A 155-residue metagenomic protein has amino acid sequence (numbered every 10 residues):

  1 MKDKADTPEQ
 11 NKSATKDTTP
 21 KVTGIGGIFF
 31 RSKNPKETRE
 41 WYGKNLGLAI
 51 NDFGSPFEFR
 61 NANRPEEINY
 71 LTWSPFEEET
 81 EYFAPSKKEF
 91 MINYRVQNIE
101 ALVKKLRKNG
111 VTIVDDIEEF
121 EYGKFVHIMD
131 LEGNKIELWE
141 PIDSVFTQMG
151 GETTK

Functional and structural regions predicted by a protein language model:
M1-D3, L71-T72: Glycine-centered structural positions embedded in regular secondary structure
K2-G24, F53, V103-K155: Vicinal oxygen chelate
T19-T23, F29-S74, K108, V126: Core segments of cupin and vicinal oxygen chelate
I25-K33, T80-L106, K124-M129, N134: Vicinal oxygen chelate
L46-A49, N93-R95, D115-E118: Short linear motifs in intrinsically disordered
N61-N63, Y94, G150: Solvent-exposed, flexible loop/coil residues
E77: Short acidic (Asp/Glu) patches
